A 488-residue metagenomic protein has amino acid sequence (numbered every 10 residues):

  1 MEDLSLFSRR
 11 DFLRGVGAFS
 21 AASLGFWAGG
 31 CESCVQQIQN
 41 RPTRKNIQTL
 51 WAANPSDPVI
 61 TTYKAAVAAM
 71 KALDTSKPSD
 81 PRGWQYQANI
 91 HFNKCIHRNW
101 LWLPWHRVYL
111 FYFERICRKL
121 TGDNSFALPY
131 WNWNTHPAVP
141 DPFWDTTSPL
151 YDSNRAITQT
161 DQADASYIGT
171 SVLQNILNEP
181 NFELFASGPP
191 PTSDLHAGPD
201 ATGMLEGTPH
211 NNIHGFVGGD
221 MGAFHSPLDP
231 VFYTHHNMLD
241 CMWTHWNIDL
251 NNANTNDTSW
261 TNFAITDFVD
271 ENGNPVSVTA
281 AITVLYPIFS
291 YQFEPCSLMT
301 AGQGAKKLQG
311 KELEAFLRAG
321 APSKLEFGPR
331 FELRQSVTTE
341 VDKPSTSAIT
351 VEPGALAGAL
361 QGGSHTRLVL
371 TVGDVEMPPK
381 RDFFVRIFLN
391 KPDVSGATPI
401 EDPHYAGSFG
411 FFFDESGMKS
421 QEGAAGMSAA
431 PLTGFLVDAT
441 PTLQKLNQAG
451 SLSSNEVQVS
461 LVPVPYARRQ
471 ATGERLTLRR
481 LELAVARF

Functional and structural regions predicted by a protein language model:
E2-L6, R10-F19, L24-F488: Intrinsically disordered, flexible peripheral segments
